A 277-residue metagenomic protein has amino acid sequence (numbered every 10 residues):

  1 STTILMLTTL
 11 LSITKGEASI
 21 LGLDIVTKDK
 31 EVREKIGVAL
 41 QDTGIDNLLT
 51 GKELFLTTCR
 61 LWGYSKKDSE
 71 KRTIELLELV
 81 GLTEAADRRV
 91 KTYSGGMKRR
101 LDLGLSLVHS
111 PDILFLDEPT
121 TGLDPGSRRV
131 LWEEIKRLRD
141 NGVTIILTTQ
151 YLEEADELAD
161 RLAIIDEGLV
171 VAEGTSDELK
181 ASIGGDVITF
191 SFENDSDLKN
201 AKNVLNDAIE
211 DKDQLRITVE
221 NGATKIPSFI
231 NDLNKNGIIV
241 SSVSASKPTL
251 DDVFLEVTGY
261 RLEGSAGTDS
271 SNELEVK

Functional and structural regions predicted by a protein language model:
G16-T27, V32: Conserved ABC transporter NBD signature motif
L48, R89-Y93: Conserved ABC ATPase signature
L56, R60, K67-A85: Conserved ABC ATPase "signature" region
L103: Hydrophobic anchor residue at the start of the ABC signature
S110: Conserved catalytic motifs of ABC-family nucleotide-binding domains
L114-D117: Catalytic Walker B motif of ABC-type/P-loop ATPase nucleotide-binding domains
E133-N221: ABC transporter nucleotide-binding domain
